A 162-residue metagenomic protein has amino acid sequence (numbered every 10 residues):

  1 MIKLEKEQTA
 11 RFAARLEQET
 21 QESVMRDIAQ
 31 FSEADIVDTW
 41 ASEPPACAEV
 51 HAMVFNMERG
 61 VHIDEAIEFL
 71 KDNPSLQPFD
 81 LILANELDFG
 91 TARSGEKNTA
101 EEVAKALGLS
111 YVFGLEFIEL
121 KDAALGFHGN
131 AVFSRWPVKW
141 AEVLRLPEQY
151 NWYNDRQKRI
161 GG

Functional and structural regions predicted by a protein language model:
M1-A106, F113-F127: N-terminal, active-site-proximal structural segment of metallo-dependent hydrolase catalytic domains
K105-L107, L125-A141: Conserved beta strand-loop-helix elements of the APE1-like EEP
Y111-F117, A141-L146: Conserved S-adenosyl-L-methionine
W136-G162: Active-site catalytic loop in hydrolytic enzyme cores
